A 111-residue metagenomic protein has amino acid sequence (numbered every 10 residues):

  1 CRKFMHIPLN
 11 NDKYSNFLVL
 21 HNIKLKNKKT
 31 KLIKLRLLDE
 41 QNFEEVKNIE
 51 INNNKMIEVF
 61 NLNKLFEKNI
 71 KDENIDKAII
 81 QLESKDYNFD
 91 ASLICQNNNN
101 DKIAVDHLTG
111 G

Functional and structural regions predicted by a protein language model:
C1-G111: Gly/Pro-rich, tryptophan- and cysteine-flecked surface segments typical of secreted/extracellular proteins
